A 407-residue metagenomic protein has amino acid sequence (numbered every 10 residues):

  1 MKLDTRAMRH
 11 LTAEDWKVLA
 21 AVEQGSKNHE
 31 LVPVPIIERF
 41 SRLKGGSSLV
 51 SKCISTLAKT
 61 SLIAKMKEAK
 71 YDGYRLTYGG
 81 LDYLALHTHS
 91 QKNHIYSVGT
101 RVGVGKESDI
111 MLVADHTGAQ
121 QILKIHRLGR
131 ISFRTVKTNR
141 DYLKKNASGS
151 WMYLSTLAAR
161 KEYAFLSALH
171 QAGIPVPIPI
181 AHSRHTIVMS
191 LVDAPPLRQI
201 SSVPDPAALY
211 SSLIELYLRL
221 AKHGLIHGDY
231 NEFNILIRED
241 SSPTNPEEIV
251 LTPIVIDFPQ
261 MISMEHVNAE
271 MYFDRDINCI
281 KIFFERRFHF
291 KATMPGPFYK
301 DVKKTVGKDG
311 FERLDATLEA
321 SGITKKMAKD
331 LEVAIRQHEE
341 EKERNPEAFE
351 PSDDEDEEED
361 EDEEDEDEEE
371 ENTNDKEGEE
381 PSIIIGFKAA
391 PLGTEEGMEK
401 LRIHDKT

Functional and structural regions predicted by a protein language model:
M1-T100, H223, S242-V250, I282-T407: Regulatory N- and C-terminal appendages and interdomain linkers associated with kinase/kinase-like NTP transferase
K2-R6, F40, K44-S51, K59-A64 (+1 more regions): Conserved ATP-binding subdomain of kinase catalytic cores across diverse folds
A69, V136, S201-S202, V267-A269: Short coil/turn segments at secondary-structure boundaries
T117-H126, F233-F288: Catalytic activation segment of kinase domains across protein kinase-like and atypical kinase folds
L169, L216-L220: Conserved hydrophobic alpha-helix
P196-P204: AlphaC helix of the protein kinase catalytic domain
K222-E232, I237: Catalytic-loop of the protein kinase fold
